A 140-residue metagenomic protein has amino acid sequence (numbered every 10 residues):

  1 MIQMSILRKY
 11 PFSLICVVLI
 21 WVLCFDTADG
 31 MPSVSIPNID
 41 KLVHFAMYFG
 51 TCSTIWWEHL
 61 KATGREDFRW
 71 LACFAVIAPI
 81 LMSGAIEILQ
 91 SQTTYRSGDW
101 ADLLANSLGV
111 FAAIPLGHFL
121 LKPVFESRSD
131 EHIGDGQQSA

Functional and structural regions predicted by a protein language model:
M1-A101, S107-A140: Bulky hydrophobic segments
